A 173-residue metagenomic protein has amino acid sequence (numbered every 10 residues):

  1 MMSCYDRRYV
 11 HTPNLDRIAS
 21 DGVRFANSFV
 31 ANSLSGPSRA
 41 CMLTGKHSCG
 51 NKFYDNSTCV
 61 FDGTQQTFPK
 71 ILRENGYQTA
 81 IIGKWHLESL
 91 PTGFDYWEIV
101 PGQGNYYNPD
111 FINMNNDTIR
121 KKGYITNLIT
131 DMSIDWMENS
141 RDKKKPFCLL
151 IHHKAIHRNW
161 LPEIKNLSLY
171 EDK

Functional and structural regions predicted by a protein language model:
M1-K173: Formylglycine-dependent sulfatase
